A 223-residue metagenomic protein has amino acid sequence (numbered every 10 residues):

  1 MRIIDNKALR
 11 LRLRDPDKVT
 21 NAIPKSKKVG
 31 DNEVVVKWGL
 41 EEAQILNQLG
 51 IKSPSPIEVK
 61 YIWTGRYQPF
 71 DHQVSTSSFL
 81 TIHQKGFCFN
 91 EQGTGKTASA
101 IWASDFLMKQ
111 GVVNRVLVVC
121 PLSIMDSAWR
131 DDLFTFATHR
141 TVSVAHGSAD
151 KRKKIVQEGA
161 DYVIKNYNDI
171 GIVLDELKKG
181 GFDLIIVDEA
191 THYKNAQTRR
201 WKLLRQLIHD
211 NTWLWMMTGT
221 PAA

Functional and structural regions predicted by a protein language model:
M1-P54, Q110: Charged, low-complexity intrinsically disordered regions
D17-G30, K52-S78, I82-K85, T94-T212: SF2 helicase/translocase NTPase motor core, specifically the RecA-like lobe 1 inter-motif segment between Walker
V34-V36, E189, M216-M217: Contiguous N-terminal and early-domain "leader" segments and peripheral loops that mark the onset or edge of a domain
L49-P56, T218-A222: A broadly tuned preference for mixed-charge, low-complexity surface segments
E91-G93, N211-A223: Conserved helicase ATPase motor motifs in RecA-like P-loop NTPase domains
